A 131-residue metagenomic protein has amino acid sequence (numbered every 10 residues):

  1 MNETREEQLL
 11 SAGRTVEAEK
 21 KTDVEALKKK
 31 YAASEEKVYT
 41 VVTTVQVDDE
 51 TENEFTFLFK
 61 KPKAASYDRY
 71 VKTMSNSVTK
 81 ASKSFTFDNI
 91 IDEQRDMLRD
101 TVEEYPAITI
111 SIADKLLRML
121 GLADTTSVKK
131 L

Functional and structural regions predicted by a protein language model:
M1-K61, K130-L131: Short, charged/polar N-terminal "headpieces" of proteins
T51-L131: Short, surface-exposed, charged amphipathic helix/loop patches that serve as local interaction elements
